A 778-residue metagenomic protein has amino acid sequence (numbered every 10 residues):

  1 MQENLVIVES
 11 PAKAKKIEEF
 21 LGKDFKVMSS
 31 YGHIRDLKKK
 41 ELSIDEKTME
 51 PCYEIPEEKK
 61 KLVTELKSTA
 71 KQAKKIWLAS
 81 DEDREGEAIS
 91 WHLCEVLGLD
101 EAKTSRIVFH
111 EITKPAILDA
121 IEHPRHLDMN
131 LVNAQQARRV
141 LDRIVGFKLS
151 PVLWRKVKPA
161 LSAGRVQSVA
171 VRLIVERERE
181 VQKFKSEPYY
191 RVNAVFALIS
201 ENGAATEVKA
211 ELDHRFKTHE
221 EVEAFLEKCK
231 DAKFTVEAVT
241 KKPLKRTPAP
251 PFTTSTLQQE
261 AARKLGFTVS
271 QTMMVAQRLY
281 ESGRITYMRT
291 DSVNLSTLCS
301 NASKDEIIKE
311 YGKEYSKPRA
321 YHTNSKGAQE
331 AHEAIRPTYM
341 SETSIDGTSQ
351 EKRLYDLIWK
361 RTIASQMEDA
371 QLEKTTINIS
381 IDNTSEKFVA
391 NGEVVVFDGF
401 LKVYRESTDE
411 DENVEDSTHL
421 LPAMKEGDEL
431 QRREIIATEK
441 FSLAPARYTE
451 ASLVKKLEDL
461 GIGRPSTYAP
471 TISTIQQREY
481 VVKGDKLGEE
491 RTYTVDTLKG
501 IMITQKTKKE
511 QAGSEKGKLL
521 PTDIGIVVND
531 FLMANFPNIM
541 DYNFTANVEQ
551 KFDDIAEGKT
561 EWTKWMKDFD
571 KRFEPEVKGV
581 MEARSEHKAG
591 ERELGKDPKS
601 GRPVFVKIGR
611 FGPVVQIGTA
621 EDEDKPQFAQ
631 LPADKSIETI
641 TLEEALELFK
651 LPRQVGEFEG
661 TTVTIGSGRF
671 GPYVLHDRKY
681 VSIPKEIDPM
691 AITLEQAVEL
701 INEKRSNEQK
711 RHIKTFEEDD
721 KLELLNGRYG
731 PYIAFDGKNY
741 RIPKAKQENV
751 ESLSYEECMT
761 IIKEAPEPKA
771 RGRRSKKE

Functional and structural regions predicted by a protein language model:
M1-V140, K148, D213, G312 (+4 more regions): Intrinsically disordered, low-complexity regulatory segments
Q2-L5, K16, F25, S150 (+3 more regions): Basic, low-complexity terminal or inter-domain segments flanking catalytic cores
P51-P56, K264, L460-G461: Flexible beta-alpha connector loops of hexameric P-loop NTPases
I112-A194, K241-K245: C-terminal or mid-to-C-terminal helical accessory/interaction module adjacent to the motor/catalytic core
F216-F252, K425-L430, T438-E439, N547: Metal- or metallocofactor-binding catalytic centers and their adjacent structured scaffolds across diverse enzyme
V236-T240, T247-A261, T286-T290, A444-K456 (+1 more regions): Short acidic, hydrophobic short linear motifs in intrinsically disordered regions
Q258-E260, K264-Q271: A conserved hydrophobic secondary-structure block that centers on an alpha-helix together with its immediately flanking
